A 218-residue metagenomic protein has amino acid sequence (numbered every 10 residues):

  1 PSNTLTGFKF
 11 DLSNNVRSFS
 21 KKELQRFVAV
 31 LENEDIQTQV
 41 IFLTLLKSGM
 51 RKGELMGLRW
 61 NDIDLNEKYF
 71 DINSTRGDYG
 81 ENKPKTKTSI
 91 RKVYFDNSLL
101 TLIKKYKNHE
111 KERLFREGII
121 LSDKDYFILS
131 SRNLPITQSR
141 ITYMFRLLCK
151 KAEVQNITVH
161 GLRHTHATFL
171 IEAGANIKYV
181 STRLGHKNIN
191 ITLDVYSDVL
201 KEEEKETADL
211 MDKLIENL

Functional and structural regions predicted by a protein language model:
P1-L58, N66, I90, S98 (+1 more regions): Basic, Lys/Arg- and aromatic-enriched nucleic-acid-binding interface segment
T4, R26-V30, E81-P84, D198-L218: DNA/chromatin major-groove-contacting recognition/catalytic segments
G7, S48, G57-E112: Conserved tyrosine-mediated DNA breakage-rejoining catalytic core shared by Y-recombinases
S18, R76, L184-L210: Catalytic-site neighborhood detector that most strongly recognizes the C-terminal catalytic loop/helix of tyrosine
L43, K47-E54, S139-R140, M144-A152 (+1 more regions): C-terminal catalytic core of tyrosine-transesterase DNA break-rejoin enzymes
D62-E67, N156, A175-V195: Short, polar N-cap/turn motifs at the start of nucleic acid-interacting alpha helices
K83-K105, S122-F145: C-terminal catalytic core of Y-nucleophile DNA break-rejoin enzymes
E110-K124: Short helix/loop segment immediately N-terminal to the Walker
